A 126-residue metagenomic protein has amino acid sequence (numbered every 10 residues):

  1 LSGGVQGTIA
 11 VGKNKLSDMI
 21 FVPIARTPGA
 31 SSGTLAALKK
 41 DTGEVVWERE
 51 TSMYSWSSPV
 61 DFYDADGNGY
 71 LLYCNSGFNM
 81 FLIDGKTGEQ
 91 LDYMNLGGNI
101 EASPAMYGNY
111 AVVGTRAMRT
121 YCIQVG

Functional and structural regions predicted by a protein language model:
L1, E44-T51, E89-L96, R119 (+1 more regions): Aromatic (tryptophan-biased) beta-strands that constitute blades/sheets of beta-rich domains
G3-L35, M53-M80, N99-Y121, V125: Repeat-blade elements of multi-bladed beta-propeller folds
K39-K40, D84-G85, M106: Short, acidic, Ser/Thr-enriched surface-loop or helix-capping motifs
K40-T42, T51-Y54, G77-F78, T87: Active/binding-pocket-proximal capping segment
F81-L82, M94: Short glycine/proline-rich, acidic loop/turn segments that cap or connect secondary-structure elements
